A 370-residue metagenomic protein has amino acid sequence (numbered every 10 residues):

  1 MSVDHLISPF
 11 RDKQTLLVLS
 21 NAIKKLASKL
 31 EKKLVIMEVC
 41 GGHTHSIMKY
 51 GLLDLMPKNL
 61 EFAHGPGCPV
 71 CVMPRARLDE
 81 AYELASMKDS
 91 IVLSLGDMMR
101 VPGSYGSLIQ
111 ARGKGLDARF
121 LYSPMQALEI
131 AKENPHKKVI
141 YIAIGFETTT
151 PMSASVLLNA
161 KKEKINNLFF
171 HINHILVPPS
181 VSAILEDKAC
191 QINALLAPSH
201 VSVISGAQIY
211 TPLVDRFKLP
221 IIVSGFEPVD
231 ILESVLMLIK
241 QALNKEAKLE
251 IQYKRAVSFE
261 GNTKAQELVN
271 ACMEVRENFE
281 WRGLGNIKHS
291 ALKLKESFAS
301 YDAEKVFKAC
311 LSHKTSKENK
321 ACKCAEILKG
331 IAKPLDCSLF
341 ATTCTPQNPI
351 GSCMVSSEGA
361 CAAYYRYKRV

Functional and structural regions predicted by a protein language model:
S2-H136, T150, A154, L158-E163 (+5 more regions): Metallocofactor- and cofactor-centric catalytic cores in central/energy metabolism, strongly enriched
I140-I142: Internal active-site segments that recognize and position negatively charged phosphoryl groups and nucleotide moieties
H171, Q191-S258: A conserved active-site cap/scaffold subdomain adjacent to cofactor or substrate pockets
H174-V181, G261-K264: Short, conserved secondary-structure transition motifs
E233-E326: Internal helical hairpin/lid segments
